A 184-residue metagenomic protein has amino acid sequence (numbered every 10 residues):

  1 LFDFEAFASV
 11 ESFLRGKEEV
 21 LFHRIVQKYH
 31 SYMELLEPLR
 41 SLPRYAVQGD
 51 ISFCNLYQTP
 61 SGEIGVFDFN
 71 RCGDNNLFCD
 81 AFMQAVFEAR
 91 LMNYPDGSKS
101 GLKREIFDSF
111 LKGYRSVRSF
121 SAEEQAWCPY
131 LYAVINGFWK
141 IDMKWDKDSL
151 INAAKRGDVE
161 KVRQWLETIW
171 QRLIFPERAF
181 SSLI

Functional and structural regions predicted by a protein language model:
L1-L36: Active-site catalytic-loop/activation-segment of kinase and kinase-like phosphoryl-transfer enzymes
K17-V20, S119-E123: Alpha-helical structural elements of signaling/regulatory helical domains
E18-L21, K99, K103, D158 (+1 more regions): Residue-level preference for long, well-ordered alpha-helices that form the structural scaffold of enzyme catalytic
V26, H30, R104-L111, R163 (+1 more regions): Hydrophobic core segments within long, regular secondary-structure runs in both alpha- and beta-rich folds
M33-C79: Active-site acidic catalytic loop and adjacent metal/ATP-binding pocket of ATP-dependent phosphoryl transfer enzymes
F78-R118, Y132-L150: Active-site activation/catalytic loop segments of kinase-like enzymes and analogous catalytic loops in related
F120-Y132: All-alpha amphipathic helical-bundle segments outside canonical DNA-binding/catalytic cores that form hydrophobic
F138-I184: ATP/Mg2+ or Mg2+-diphosphate-binding catalytic cores that bind nucleotide phosphates or diphosphates via glycine-rich
